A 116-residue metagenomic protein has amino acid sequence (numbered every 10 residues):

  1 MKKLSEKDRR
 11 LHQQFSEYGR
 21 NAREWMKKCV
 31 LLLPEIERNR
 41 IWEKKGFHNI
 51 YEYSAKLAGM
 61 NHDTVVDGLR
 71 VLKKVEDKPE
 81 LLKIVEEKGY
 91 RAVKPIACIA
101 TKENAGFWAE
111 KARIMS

Functional and structural regions predicted by a protein language model:
M1-A58, K78-P79, W108: N-terminal acidic-hydrophobic amphipathic loop/helix motif that frequently occurs adjacent to catalytic
F47-S116: Amphipathic alpha-helical "recognition" segments
